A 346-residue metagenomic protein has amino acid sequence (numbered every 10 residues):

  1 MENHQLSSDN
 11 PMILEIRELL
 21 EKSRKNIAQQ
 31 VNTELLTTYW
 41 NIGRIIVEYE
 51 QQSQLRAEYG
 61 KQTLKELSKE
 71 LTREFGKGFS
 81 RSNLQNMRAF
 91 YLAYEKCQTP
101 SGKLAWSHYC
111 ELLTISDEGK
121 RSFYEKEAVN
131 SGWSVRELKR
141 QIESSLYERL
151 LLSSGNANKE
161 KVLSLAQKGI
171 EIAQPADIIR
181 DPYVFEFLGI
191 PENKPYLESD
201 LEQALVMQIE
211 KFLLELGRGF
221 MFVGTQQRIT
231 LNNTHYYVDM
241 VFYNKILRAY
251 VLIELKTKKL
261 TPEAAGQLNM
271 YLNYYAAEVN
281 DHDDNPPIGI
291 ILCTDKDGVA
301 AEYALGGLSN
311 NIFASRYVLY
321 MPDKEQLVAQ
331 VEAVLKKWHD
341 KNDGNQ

Functional and structural regions predicted by a protein language model:
M1-Q346: Basic, low-complexity intrinsically disordered segments
